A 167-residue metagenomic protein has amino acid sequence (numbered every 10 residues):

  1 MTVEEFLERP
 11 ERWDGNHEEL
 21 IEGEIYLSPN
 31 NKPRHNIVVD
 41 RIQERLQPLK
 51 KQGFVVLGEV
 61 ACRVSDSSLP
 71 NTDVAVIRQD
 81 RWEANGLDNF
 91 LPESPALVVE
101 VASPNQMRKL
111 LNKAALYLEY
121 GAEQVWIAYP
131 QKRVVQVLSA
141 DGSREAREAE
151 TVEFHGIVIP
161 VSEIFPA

Functional and structural regions predicted by a protein language model:
M1-A167: Gly/Pro/Ser/Thr-rich low-complexity, intrinsically disordered segments predominantly at protein N-termini
